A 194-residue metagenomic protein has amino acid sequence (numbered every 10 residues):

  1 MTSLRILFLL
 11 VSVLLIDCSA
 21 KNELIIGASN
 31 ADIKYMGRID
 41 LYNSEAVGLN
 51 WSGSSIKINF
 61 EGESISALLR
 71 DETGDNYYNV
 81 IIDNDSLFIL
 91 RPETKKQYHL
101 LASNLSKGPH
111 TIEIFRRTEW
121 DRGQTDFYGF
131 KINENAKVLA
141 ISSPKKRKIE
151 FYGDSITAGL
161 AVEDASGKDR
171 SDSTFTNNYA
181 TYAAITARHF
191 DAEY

Functional and structural regions predicted by a protein language model:
M1-I25: Bacterial Sec-dependent N-terminal signal peptides
L15, Y179, A192-E193: Short intrinsically disordered, low-complexity coil segments enriched in acidic
C18-Y152, T157-N178: N-terminal secretory targeting modules
K146-R147, F190-Y194: Loop/turn elements at helix/coil->beta-strand transitions in domains of secreted/extracellular proteins
